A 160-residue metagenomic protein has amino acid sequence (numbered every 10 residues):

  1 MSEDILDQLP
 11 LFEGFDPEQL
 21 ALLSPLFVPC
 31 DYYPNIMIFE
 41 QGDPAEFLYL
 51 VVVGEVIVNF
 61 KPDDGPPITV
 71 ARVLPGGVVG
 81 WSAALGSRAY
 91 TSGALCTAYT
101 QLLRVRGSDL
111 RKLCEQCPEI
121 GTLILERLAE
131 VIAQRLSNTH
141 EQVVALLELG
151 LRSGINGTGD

Functional and structural regions predicted by a protein language model:
M1-D160: Cytosolic regulatory regions built on CNB/CRP/Popeye-like sensor folds
